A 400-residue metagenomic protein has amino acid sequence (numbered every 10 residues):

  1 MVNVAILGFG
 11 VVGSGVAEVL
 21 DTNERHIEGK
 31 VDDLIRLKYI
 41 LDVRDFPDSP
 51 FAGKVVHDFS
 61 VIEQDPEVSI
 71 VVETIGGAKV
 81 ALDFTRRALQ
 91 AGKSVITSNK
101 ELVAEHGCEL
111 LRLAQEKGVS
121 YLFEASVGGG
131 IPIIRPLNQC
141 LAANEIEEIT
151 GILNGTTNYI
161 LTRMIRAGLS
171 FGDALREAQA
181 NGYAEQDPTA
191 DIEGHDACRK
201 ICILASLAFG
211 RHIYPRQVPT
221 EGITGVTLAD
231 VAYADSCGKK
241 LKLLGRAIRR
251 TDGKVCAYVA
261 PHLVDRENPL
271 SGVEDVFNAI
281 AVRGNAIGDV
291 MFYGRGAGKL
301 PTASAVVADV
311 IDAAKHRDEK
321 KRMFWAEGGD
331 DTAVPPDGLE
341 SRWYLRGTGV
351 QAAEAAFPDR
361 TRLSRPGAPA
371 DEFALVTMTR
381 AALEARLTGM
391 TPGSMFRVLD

Functional and structural regions predicted by a protein language model:
M1-Q90: N-terminal glycine-/serine-/threonine-rich beta1-alpha1-beta2 phosphate-ribose binding loop of Rossmann-like
L7, V11, G15, I35 (+14 more regions): Conserved active-site and cofactor/substrate-binding residues in soluble primary-metabolism enzymes
V56, E73, I96-S98, Y121-A125 (+3 more regions): General beta-strand structural signal in soluble alpha/beta enzymes
V68, Q115-D196, I203: Rossmann-like NAD(P)H-binding beta-loop-alpha module
A81-R87, A91, S98-N138: Rossmann-fold NAD(P)-binding glycine/threonine-rich loop
I146-T150, N158-L161, I165, E177 (+3 more regions): Catalytic, metal-anchored helix/loop core of enzyme active sites in primary metabolism
L175-G272, F277-A279: Substrate-binding/catalytic subdomain of NAD(P)-dependent oxidoreductase enzymes
V310-D400: A conserved regulatory-domain signal marking ACT and ACT-like small-molecule sensing domains and adjacent regulatory
